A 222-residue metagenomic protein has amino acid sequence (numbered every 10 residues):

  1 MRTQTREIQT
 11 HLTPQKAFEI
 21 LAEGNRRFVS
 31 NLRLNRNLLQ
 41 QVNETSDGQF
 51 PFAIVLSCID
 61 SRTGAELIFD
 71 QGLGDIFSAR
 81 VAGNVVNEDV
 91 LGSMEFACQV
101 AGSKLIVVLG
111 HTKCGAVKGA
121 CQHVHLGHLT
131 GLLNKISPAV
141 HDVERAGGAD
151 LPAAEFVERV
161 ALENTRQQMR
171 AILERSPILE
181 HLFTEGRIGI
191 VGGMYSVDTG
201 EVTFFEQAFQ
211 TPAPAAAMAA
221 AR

Functional and structural regions predicted by a protein language model:
M1-G48, G74, G83-A101, G115-R222: Divalent-metal-activated hydrolytic enzyme cores
L38-Q41, I54-I59: Long, hydrophobic/aromatic N-terminal blocks
F50-F52: Glycine/small-residue-rich phosphate/adenosyl-binding loop
S57-R62, A82-V85, H111: Short glycine-enriched loops at secondary-structure junctions
A65: Acidic/His- and Gly-rich active-site-bordering loop/insert found across diverse amide/peptide-bond hydrolases
I68-S78: Short helix-loop-beta junction
K104: Short acidic/polar active-site loop segments enriched in Thr and Asp
V108: Conserved functional hotspot residues or short segments at active or partner-binding sites across diverse domains
